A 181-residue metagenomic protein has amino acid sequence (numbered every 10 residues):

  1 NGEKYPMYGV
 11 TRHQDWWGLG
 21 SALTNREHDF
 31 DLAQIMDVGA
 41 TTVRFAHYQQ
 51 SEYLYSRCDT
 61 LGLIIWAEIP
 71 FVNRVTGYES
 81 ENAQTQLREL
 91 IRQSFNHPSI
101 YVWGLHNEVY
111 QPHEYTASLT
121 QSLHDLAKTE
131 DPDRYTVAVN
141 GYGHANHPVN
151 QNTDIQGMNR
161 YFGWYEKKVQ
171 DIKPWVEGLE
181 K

Functional and structural regions predicted by a protein language model:
N1-Q121, T136: Active-site-adjacent substrate/metal-binding segments within catalytic domains of carbohydrate-active enzymes
S118-K181: Extracellular glycoside hydrolase catalytic/binding regions
